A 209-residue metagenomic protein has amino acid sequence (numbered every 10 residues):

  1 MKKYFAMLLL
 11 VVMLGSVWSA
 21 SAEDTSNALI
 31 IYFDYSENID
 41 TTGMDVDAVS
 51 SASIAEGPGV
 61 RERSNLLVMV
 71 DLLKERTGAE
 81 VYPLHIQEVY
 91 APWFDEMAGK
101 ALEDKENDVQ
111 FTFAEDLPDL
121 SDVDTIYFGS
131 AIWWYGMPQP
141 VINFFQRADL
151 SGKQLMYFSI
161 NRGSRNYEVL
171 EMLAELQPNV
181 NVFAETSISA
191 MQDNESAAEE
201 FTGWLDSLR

Functional and structural regions predicted by a protein language model:
Y4-A22: Sec-dependent N-terminal signal peptides of Gram-positive bacterial secreted proteins and lipoproteins
A20-R209: Active-site-proximal alpha-helix that buttresses catalytic centers in soluble enzyme cores
